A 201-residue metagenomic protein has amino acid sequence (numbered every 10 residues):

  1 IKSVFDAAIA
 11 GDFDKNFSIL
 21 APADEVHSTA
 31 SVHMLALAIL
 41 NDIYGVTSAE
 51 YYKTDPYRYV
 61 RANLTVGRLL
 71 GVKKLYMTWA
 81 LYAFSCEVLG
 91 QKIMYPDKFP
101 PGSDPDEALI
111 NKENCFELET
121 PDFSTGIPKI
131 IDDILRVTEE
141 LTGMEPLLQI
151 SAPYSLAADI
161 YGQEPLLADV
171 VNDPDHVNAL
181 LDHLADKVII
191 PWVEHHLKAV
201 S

Functional and structural regions predicted by a protein language model:
I1-V4, E87-H195: Active-site-proximal, glycine-rich beta->alpha crossover segments in alpha/beta enzymes that shape flexible
I1-Y95: N-terminal basic, low-complexity leaders that serve as flexible interaction/assembly modules and, when applicable, as
D12-P22, N63-L69, D133-L141, D186-A199: Short amphipathic alpha-helices and their capping/turn segments at secondary-structure boundaries
H27, K73-Y76, G143-L147, A199-S201: Structural preference for beta-strand elements that scaffold enzyme active sites
A80, S151, S201: An acidic- and aromatic-residue-enriched active-site/binding cleft used to recognize and process polar
